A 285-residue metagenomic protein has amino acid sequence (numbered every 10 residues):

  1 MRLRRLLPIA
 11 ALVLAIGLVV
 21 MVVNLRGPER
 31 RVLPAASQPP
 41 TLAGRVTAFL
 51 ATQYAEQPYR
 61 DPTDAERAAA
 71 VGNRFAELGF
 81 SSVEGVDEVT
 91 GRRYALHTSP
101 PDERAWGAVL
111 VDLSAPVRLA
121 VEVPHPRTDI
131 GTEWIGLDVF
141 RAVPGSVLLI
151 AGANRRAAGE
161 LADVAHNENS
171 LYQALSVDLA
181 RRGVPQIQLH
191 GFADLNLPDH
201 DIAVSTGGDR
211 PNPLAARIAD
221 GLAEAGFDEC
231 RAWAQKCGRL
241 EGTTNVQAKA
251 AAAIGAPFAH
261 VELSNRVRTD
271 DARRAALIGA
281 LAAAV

Functional and structural regions predicted by a protein language model:
M1-L14: N-terminal Sec-pathway targeting helices
L18: Catalytic cores of glycan-processing enzymes that make or break glycosidic bonds
M21-P257, L263-V285: N-terminal catalytic or cofactor-binding beta/alpha core of small enzyme domains
